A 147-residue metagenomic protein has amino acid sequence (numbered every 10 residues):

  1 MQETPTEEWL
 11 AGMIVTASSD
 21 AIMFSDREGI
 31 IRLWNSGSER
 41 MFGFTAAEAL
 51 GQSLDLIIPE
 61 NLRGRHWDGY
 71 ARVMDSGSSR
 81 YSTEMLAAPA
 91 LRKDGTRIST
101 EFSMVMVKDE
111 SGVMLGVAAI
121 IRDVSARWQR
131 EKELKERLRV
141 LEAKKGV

Functional and structural regions predicted by a protein language model:
P5, W9, W128-G146: Sensory-domain boundary/capping and coupling elements
P5-G29, L33, S82, K145-G146: Sensory modules in modular signal-transduction proteins
E28, R32-R40, Q52: PAS/LOV sensory domain surfaces, especially short acidic/polar patches at coil-to-helix junctions
G37, A46, D55-E101, K108-E110 (+1 more regions): PAS/LOV-family and closely related PAS-like sensory domains
L50, L91, I120: Conserved Rossmann-like nucleotide-binding pocket used by diverse enzymes that bind dinucleotide cofactors
F102-M104, I121: Sensory-domain boundary capping and coupling elements
V113-D123: PAS-family sensory domains
